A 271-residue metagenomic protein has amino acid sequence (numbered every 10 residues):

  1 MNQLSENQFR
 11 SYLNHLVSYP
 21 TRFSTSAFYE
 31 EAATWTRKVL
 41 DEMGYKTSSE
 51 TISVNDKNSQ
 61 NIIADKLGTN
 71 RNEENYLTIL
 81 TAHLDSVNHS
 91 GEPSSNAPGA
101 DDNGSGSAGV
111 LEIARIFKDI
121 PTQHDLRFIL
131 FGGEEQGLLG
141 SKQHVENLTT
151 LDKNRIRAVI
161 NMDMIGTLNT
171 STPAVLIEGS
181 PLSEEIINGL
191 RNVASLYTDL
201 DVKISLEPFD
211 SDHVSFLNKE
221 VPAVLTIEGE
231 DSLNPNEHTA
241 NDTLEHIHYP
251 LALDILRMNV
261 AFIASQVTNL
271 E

Functional and structural regions predicted by a protein language model:
M1-A27, T167, S232-D242: N-terminal capping segment at the start of a domain
Q3, N7-F9, N55-N58, K66 (+6 more regions): Extracellular/periplasmic catalytic domains that process cell-envelope and extracellular macromolecules
S5-L13, Y19, F28-T36, I62 (+7 more regions): Stable alpha-helical elements in mature extracytoplasmic
F9-H15, S48-E50, I63-D65, L77-T81 (+10 more regions): Structural recognition of the beta-strand scaffold that forms the well-ordered cores of secreted hydrolase catalytic
S11-T69: A non-catalytic alpha/beta surface segment that caps or lines the substrate-entry region of metallo-dependent hydrolase
R22-S24, E42, K46, S53-K57 (+11 more regions): Solvent-exposed loop/turn segments at secondary-structure junctions within structured extracellular/periplasmic domains
S49, S171-E271: Active-site-adjacent substrate-binding region of metalloamidase/peptidase-like peptide-processing proteins
S94-E185, G189, V193, F209 (+1 more regions): Acidic/histidine-rich catalytic neighborhood of metal-dependent amide-processing enzymes
